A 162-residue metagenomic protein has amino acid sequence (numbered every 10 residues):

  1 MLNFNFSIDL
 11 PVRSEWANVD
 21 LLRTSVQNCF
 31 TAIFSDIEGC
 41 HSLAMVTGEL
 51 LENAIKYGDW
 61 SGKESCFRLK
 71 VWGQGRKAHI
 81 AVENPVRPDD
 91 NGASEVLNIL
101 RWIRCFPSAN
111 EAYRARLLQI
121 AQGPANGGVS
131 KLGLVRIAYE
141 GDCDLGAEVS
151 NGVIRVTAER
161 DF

Functional and structural regions predicted by a protein language model:
M1-D9, Y57-F162: Conserved beta-strand-loop-beta-strand hairpin that lines the nucleotide-binding pocket of ATP/GTP-utilizing enzymes
N3-N5, E15, C29, I33: Intrinsic disorder/low-structure terminal segments
S7-D20: STAS-typified acidic loop motif
E15, N28, T47, S61-C66: Intrinsic structural disorder
T24-G48, A121-G127: Conserved short strand/loop->alpha-helix "switch" segment adjacent to the catalytic nucleotide/phosphoryl-transfer site
V26-F30, F34, A54, G58 (+1 more regions): Hydrophobic, Leu/Ile/Phe/Ala-enriched alpha-helical segments that form helix-helix packing faces
E49-N53: Conserved polar catalytic motif of the HATPase_c/GHKL fold
